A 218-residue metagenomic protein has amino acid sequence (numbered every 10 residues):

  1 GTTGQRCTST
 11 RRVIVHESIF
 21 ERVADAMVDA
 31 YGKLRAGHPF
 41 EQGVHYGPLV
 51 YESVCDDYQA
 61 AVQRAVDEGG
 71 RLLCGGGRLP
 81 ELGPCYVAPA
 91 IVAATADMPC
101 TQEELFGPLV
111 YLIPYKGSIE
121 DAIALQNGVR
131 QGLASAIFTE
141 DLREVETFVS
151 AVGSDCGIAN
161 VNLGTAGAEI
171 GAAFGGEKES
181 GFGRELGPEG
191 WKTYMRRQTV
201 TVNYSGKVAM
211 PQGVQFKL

Functional and structural regions predicted by a protein language model:
G1-A96, E120, A124, V161 (+2 more regions): ALDH superfamily catalytic-core signature
R35, D67, L79, Y86-L218: Conserved C-terminal structural/oligomerization subdomain of aldehyde/semialdehyde dehydrogenase
